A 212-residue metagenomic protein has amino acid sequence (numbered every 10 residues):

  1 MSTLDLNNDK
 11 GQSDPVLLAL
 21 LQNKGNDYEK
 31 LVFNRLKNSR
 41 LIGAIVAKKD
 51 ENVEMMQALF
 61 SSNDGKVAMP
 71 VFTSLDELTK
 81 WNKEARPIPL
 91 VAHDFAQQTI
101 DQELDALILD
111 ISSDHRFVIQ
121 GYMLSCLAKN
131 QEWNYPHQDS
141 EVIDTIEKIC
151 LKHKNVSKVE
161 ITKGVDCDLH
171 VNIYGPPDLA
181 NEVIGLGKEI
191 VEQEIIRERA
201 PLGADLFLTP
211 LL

Functional and structural regions predicted by a protein language model:
M1-L212: An interfacial alpha-helical scaffold signature
